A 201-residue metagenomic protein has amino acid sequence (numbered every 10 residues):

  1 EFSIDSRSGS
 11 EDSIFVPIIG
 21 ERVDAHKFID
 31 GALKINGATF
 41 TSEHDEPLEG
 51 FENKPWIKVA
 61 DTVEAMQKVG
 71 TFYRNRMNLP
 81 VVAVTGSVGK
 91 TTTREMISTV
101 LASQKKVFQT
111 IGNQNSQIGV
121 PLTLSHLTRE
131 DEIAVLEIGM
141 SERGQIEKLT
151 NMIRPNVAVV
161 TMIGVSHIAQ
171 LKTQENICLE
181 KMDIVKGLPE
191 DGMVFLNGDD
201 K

Functional and structural regions predicted by a protein language model:
E1-D5, I14, A38, P47 (+5 more regions): Short intrinsically disordered, low-complexity coil segments enriched in acidic
E1-K68: N-terminal leader/targeting and accessory segments in enzymes
K27-G31, Q145-K148, K201: A short acidic, amphipathic alpha-helical/loop segment
E64-G198: Phosphate-binding loop of NTP-binding sites
